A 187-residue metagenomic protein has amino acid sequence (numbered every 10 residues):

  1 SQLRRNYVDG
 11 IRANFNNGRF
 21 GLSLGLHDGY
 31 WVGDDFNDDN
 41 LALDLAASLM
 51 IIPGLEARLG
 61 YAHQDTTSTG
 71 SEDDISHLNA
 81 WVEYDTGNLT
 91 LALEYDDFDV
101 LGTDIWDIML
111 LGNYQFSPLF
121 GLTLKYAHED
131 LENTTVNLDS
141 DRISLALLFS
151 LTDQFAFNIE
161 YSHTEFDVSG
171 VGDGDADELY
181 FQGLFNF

Functional and structural regions predicted by a protein language model:
S1, L43, S140, G174-L179: Flexible, surface-exposed loop regions and adjacent strand-edge segments of Gram-negative outer-membrane beta-barrel
S1, Y30-G33, L131-T134, D167-V171: Extracellular loop and loop/strand-boundary signature of outer-membrane beta-barrel proteins
S1-M50, E56: Surface-exposed coil loops of outer-membrane beta-barrel proteins
S1-N6, L119, A127-H128, V136 (+2 more regions): N-terminal entry module detector
V8-N14, A42-A46, L111, R142-L148 (+2 more regions): One-face residue pattern on beta-strands with alternating periodicity enriched for small/polar residues
R19-G21, D38-N40, L45-R142: Detector for outer-membrane/organellar transmembrane beta-barrel domains, recognizing the amphipathic beta-strand
Y84, F149-L151, A156, Y161-H163 (+1 more regions): Outer-membrane beta-barrel "beta-signal"
V100, E129-L131, T152-Q154, T164-F166: Short Gly/Pro-enriched loop/turn and capping motifs at secondary-structure junctions
